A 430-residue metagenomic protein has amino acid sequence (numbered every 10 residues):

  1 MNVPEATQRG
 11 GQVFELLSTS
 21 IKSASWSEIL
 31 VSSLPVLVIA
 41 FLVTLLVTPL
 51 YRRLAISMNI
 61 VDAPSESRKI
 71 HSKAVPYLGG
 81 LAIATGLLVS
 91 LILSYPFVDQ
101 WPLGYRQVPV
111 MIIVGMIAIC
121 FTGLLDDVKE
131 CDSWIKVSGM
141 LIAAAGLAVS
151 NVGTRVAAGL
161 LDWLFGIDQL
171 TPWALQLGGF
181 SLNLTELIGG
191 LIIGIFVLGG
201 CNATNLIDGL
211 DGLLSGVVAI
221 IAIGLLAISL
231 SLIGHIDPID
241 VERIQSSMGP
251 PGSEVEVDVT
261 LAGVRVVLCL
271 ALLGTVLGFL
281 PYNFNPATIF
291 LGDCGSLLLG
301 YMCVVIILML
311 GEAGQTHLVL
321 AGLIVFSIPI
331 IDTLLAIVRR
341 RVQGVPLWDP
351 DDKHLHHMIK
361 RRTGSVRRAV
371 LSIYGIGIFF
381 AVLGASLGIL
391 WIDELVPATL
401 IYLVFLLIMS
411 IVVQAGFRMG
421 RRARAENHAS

Functional and structural regions predicted by a protein language model:
N2-I331: "…together with the soluble PPM/PP2C metallo-phosphatase catalytic core" -> "…together with the soluble PPM/PP2C
L50-A74, L335-R367: Cytosolic, membrane-interface loops and tails of multi-pass inner-membrane proteins
L50-S57, I411-H428: Membrane-interface capping segments at transmembrane-helix boundaries
M309-Q315, Y402-R422: N-terminal hydrophobic signal/anchor transmembrane helix of membrane proteins
F326-L334, L407, I411: Hydrophobic transmembrane alpha-helical segments of multi-pass transport and channel proteins
K353, T363-L383, G388: Alpha-helical transmembrane segments of integral membrane proteins, especially multi-pass inner/plasma-membrane
V382-L403: Extracellular/periplasmic helix-loop-helix junctions in multi-pass membrane proteins
